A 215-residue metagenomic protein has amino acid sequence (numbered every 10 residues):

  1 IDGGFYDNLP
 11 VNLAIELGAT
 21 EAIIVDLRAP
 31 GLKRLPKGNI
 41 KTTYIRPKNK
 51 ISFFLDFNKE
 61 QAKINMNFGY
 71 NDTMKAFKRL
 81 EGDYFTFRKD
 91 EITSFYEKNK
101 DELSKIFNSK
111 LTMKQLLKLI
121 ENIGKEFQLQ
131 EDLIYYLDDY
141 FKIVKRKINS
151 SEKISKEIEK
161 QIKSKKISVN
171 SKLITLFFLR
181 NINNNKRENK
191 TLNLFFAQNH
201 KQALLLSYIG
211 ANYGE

Functional and structural regions predicted by a protein language model:
I1-E215: Patatin-like phospholipase
